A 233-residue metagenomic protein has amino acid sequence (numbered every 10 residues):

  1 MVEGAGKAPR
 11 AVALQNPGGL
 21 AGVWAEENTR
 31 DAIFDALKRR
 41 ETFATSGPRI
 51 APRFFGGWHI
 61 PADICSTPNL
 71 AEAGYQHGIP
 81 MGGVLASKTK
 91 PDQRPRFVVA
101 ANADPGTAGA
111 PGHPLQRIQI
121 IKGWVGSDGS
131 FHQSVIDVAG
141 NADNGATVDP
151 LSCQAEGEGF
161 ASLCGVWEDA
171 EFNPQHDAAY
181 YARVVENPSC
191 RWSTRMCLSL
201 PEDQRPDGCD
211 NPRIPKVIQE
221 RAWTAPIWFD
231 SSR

Functional and structural regions predicted by a protein language model:
M1-R233: C-terminal functional module detector
